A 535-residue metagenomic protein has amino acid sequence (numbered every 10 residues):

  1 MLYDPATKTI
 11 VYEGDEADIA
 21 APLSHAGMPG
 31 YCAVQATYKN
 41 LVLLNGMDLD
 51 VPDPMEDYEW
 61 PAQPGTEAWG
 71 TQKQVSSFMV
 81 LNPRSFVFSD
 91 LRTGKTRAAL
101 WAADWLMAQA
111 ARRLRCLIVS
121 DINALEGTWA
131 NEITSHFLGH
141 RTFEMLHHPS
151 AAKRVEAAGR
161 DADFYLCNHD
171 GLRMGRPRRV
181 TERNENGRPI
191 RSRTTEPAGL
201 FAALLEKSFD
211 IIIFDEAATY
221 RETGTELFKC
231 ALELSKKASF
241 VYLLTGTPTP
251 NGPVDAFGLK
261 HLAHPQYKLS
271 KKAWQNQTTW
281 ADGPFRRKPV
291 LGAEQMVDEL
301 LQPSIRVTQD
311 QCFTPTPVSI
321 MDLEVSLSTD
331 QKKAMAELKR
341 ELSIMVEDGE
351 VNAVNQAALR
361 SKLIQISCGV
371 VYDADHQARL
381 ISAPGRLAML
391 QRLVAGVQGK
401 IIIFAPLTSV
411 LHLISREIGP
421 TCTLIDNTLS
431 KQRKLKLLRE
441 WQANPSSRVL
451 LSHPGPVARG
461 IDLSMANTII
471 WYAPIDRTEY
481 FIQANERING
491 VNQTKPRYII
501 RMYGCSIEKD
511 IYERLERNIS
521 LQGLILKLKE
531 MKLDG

Functional and structural regions predicted by a protein language model:
P52-F88: Conserved pre-motif I regulatory segment
R92, A98-A108, R115, S120 (+3 more regions): Conserved Helicase C-terminal RecA-like lobe
A98, R113-S135, P250-D255, P406-T408: Conserved Walker A/P-loop ATP-binding site and its immediately adjacent core in helicase/helicase-like ATPase domains
R115, A130, T142, R160 (+3 more regions): Conserved P-loop NTPase motor "coupling/switch" region that bridges the ATPase
A124-P149, P265: Conserved helix-turn-beta segment of the N-terminal RecA-like "Helicase ATP-binding" lobe in SF1/SF2 helicases
R173-G175, N251-P253, S409-S415, K434-L438 (+1 more regions): SF2 helicase motor core recognition
E185-R193, A203-L243: SF2 helicase catalytic motif II
D476-N485, N489-G535: A conserved SF2-helicase RecA2
